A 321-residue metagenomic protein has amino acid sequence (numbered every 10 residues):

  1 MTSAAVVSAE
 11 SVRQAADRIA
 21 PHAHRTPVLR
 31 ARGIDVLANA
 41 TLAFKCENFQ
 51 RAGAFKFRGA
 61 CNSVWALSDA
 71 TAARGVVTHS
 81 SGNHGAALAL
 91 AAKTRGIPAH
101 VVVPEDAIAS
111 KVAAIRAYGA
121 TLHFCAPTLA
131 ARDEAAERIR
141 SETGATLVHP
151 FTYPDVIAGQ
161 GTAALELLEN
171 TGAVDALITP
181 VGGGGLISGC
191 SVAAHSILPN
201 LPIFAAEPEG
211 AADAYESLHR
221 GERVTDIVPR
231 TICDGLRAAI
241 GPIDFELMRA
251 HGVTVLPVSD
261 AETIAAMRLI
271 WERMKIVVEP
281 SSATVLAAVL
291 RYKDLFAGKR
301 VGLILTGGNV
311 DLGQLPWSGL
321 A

Functional and structural regions predicted by a protein language model:
M1-A321: PLP-dependent amino-acid enzyme catalytic core
